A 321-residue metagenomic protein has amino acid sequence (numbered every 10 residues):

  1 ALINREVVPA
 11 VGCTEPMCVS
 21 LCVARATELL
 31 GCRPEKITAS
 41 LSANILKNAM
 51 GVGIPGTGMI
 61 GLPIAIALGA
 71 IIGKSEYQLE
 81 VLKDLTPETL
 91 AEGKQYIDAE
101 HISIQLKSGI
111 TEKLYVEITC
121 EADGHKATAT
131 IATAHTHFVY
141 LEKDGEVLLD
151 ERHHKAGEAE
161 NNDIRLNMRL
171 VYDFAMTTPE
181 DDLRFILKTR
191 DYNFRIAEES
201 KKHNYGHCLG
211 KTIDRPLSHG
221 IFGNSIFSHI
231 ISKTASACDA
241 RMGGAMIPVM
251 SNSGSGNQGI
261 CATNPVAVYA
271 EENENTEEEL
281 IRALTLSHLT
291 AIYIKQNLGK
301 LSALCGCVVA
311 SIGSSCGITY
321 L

Functional and structural regions predicted by a protein language model:
A1-P16, L21, K94-D98: Short, Gly/Pro- and small/polar-rich lid/capping loops
A1-V8, N44-K47, I230-V249, H288-Q296: Short, hydrophobic/aliphatic alpha-helical segments
N4-C13, K47-T57, A245-S255, N297-C305: A short glycine/serine-rich beta->alpha loop
P9-G12, V52, G56, L79-K83 (+5 more regions): Hydrophobic alpha-helical scaffolding
P16-C32, N257-N275, S315-L321: Alpha-helical support elements that line or immediately flank enzyme active sites and cofactor-binding pockets
E35-L79, L90-I102, E278-L321: A structural-propensity feature for long, helix-poor, extended segments
D98-G244: Signature of multi-pass transmembrane helix bundles
I221-N224, S228, R241-E274: Membrane-embedded translocation segments of transport machinery
